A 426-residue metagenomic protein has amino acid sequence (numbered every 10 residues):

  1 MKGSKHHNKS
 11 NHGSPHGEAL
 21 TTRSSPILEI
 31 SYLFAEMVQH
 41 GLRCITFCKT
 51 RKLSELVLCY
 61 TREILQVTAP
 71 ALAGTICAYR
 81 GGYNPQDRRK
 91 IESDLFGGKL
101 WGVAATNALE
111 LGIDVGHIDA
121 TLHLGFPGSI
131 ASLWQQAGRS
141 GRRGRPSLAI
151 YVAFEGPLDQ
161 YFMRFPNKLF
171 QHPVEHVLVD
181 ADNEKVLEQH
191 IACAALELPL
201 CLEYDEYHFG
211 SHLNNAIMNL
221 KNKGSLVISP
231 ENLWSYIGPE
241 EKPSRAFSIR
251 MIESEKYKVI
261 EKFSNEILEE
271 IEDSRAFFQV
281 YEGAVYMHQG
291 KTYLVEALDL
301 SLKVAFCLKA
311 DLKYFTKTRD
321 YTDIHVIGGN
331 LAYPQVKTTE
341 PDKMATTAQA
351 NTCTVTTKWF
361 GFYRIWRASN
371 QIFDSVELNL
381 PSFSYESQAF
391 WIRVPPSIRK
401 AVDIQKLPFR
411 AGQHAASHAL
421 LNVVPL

Functional and structural regions predicted by a protein language model:
M1-P243, E253-S254, S264: Helicase motor core with emphasis on the C-terminal RecA-like subdomain
P146-A149, E155-P173, D180, K185 (+4 more regions): Extended Lys/Arg-rich polyanion-binding regions
